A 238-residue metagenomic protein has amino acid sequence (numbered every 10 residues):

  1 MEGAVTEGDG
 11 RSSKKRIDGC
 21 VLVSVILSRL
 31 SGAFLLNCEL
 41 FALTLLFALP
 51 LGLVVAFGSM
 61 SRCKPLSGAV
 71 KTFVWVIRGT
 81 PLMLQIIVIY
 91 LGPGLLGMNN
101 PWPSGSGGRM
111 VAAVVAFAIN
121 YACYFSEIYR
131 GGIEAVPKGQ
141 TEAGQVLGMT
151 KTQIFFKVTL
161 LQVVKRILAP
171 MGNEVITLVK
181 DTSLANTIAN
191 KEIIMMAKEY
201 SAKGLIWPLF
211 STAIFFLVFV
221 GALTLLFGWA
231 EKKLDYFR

Functional and structural regions predicted by a protein language model:
E7, S13-R238: Transmembrane alpha-helices and adjacent helix-loop boundaries
